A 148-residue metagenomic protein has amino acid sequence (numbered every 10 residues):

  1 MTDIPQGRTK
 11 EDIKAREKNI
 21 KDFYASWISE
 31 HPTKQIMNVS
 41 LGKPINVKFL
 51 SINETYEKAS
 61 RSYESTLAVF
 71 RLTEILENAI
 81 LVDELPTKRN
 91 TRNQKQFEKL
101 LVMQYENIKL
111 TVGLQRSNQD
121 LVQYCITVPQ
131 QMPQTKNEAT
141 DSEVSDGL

Functional and structural regions predicted by a protein language model:
M1-L148: Ribonuclease/tRNase effector modules and their secretory precursors
